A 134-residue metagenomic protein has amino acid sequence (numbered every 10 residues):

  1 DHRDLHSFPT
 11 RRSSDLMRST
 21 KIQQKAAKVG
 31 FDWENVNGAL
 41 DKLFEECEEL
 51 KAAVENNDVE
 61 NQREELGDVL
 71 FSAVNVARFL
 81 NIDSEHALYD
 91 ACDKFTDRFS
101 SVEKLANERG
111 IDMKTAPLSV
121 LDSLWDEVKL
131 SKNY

Functional and structural regions predicted by a protein language model:
D1-H2, H6-S13: Short, small-residue-biased leader/transition segments that mark boundaries at the very start of proteins
R11-K21: Structured, non-catalytic alpha/beta "coupling" segments that mediate domain-domain communication and provide generic
S19, A39-K51, V59-F99, L121: An amphipathic alpha-helical micro-motif enriched in hydrophobic residues with embedded/adjacent acidic residues
K25-A39: Active-site flanking loop/helix segments enriched in acidic
C92-L105, G110-K114: Acyl-thioester-dependent acyl-group transfer interface
K114-Y134: C-terminal domain-closing interface element
